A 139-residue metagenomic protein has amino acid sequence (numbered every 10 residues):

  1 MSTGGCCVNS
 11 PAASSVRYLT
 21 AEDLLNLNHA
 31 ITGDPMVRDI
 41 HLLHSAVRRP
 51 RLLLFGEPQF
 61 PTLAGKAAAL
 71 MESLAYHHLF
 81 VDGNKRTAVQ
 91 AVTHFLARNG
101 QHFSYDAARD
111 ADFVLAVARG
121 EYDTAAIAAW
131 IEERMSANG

Functional and structural regions predicted by a protein language model:
M1-G139: FIC/Doc superfamily catalytic core
